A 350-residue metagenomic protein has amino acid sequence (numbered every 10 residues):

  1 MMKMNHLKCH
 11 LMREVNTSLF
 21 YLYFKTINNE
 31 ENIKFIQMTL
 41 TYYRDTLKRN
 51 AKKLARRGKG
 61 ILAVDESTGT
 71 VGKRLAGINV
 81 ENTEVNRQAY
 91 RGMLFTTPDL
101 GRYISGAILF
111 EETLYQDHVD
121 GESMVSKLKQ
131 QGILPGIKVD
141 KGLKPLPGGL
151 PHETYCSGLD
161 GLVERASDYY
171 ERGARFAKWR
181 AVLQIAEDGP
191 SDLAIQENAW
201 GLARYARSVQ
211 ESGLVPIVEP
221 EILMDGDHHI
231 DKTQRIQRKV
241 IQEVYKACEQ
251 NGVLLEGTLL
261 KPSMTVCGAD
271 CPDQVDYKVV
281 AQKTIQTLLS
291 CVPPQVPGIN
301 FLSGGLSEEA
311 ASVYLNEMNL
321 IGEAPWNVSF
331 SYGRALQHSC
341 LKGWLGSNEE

Functional and structural regions predicted by a protein language model:
M1-M4, M12, M38: Methionine residue identity
E14-F20: Intrinsically disordered, low-complexity segments enriched in serine/proline and basic residues
I33-R172, I185, D273, Y277 (+4 more regions): Alpha/beta catalytic barrel-like cores
T83, W179, V218, L260 (+1 more regions): Conserved, mostly hydrophobic/aromatic
G92, T96, E122-K127, T154-F176 (+3 more regions): Alpha/beta enzyme core
G142-L146, V182-G189, L223-D227, C267: Conserved radical SAM core fold
P151-E153, L183-I195, G226-Q234: Surface-exposed cleft-lining segments at the edges of enzyme active sites
